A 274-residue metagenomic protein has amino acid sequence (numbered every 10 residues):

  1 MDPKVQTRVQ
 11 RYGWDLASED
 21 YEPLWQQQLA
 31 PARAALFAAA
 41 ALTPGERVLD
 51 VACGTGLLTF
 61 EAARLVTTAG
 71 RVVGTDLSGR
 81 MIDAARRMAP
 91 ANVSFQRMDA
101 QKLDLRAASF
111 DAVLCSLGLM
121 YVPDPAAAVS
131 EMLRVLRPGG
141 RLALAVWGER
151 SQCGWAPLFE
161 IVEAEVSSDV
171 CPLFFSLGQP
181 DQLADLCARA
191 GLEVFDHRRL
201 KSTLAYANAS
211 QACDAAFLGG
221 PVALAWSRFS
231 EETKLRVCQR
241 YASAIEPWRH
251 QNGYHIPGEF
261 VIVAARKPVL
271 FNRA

Functional and structural regions predicted by a protein language model:
M1-E46, L57-E61, M81-A84, M88 (+1 more regions): Conserved class I S-adenosyl-L-methionine
D2-Q10, Q28-L29, T55-L57, F175-A274: Conserved Class I S-adenosyl-L-methionine
R47-L103, A127: Class I SAM-dependent methyltransferase SAM/SAH-binding core
L49, F110-L117: Short SAM/SAH-binding signature in class I
T67, V122-P123, L136-P138: Helix-to-beta-strand junctions that scaffold the AdoMet/dcAdoMet cofactor pocket in Class I SAM-dependent enzymes
Q101-A112: A short acidic, Gly/Pro-enriched loop at the edge of an enzyme's catalytic core that lines a small-molecule cofactor
V122-E131: A short, conserved alpha-helix within the catalytic core of class I
A126-A127, R137-A207, A223: Conserved catalytic/acceptor-binding region of the Class I
